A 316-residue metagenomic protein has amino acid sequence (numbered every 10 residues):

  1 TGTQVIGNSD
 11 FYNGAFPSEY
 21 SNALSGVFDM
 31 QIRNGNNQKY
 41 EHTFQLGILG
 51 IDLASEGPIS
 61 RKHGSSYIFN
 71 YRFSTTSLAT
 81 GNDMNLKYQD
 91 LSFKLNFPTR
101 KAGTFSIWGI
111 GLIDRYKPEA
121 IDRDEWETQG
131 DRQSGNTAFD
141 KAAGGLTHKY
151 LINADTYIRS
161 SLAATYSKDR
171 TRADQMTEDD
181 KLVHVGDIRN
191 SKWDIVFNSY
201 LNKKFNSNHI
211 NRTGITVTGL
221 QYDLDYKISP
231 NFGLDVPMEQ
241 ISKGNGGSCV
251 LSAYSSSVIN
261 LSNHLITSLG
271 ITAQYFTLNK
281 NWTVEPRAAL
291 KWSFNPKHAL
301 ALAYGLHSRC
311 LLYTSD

Functional and structural regions predicted by a protein language model:
T1-E41, D52: A beta-strand signature from Gram-negative outer-membrane beta-barrel systems, especially the internal plug domain
A23, G64-S77, S160-H184, G246-T277 (+1 more regions): Surface-exposed extracellular loop regions of Gram-negative outer-membrane beta-barrel proteins
L24-G26, Y40, L49-L53, Q89-F93 (+5 more regions): Hydrophobic, lipid-facing positions within transmembrane beta-strands of outer-membrane proteins
K39-E41, A79-N82, E127-S134, A143-T147 (+5 more regions): Extracellular loop and loop/strand-boundary signature of outer-membrane beta-barrel proteins
G47-F73, D83-R115, G135-A164, N206: Transmembrane beta-barrel wall of Gram-negative outer-membrane proteins
S77-L78, T104-L151, R159, Y166-K192: Flexible loop and strand-edge segments within Gram-negative outer membrane beta-barrel domains
N136-D140, Y150, G186-L265: Outer-membrane beta-barrel transmembrane domain signature of Gram-negative proteins, especially the mid-to-C-terminal
Y313-D316: Conserved small/polar residues in nucleotide/adenosyl-binding loops
